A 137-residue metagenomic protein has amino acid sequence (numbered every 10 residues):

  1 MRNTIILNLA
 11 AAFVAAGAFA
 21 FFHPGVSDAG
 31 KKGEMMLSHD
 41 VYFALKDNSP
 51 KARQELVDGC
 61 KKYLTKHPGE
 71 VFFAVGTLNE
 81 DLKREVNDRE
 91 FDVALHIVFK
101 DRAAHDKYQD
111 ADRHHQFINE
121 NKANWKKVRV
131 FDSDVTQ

Functional and structural regions predicted by a protein language model:
M1-A12: Bacterial N-terminal signal peptides that target proteins for export
R2-N3, H67, A111: Acidic-histidine catalytic/liganding microenvironments
L7-N8, A18-H96, K100-K107, D134-Q137: Short S/T/G/P-rich N-terminal loop/turn motif that feeds into the first structured element of a domain
H105-D110, H115, N119: C-terminal structural segments of small proteins and small subunits
Q116-A123, D134: Outer-membrane beta-barrel domain signature
N124-V130: C-terminal partner/receptor-binding element of secreted or periplasmic proteins
